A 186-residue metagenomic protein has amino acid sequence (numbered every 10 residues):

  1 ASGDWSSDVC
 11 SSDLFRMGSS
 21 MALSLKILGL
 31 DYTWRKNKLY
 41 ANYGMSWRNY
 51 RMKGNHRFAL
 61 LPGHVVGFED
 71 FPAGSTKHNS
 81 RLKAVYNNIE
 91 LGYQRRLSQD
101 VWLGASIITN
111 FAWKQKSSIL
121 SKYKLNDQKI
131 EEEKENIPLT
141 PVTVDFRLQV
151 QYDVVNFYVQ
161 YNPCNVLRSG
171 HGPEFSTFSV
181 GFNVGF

Functional and structural regions predicted by a protein language model:
A1-V9: Single conserved hydrophobic/aromatic residue that forms the stacking wall/gate of nucleotide- or nucleobase-binding
S7, S46-M52, N110-K114, V155 (+1 more regions): Structural signature of outer-membrane beta-barrel domains
C10-G18, Y50-K83, A112-K124, Q128-R147: Extracellular/periplasm-exposed beta-strand and loop segments of Gram-negative cell-envelope proteins, dominated by
M17-L23, N37, R81-N87, T140-V144 (+2 more regions): Residues that define the transmembrane beta-barrel architecture of outer-membrane proteins
L23-Y32, Y43-M45, N87-R95, A105-F111 (+3 more regions): Residues on the lipid-exposed face of transmembrane beta-strands in outer-membrane beta-barrel proteins
L28-K38, M52, L97-V101: Short loop/turn motifs that connect adjacent beta-strands in outer-membrane beta-barrel proteins
W34-A59: Early exported N-terminus immediately downstream of N-terminal targeting peptides
E132-F186: Predominantly the C-terminal beta-signal and adjacent terminal strand-loop region of outer-membrane beta-barrel
